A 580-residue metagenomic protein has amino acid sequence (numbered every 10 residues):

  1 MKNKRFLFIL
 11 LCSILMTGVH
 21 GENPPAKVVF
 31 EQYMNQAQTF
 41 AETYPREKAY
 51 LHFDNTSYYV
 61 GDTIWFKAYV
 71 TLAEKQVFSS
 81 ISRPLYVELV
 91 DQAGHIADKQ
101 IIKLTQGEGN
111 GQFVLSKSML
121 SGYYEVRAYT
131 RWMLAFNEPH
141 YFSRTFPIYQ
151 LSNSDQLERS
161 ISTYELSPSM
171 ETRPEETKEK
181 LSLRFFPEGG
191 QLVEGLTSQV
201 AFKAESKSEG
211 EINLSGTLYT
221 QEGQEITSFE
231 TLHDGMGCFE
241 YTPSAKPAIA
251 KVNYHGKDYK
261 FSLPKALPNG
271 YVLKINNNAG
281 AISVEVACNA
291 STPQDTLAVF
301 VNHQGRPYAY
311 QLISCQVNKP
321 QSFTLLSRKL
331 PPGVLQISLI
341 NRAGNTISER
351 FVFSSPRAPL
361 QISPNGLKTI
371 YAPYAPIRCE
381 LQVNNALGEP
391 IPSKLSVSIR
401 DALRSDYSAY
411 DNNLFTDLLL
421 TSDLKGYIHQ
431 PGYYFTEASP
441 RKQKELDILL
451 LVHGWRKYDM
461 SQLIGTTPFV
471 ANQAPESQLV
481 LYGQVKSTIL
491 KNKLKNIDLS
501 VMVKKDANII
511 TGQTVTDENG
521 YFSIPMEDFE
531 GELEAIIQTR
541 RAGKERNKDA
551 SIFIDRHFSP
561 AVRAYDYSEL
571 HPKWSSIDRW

Functional and structural regions predicted by a protein language model:
M1-Q32: Bacterial Sec-dependent N-terminal signal peptides
A26-E47, H52, Y58-Y59, T63-K103 (+2 more regions): Contiguous segments within soluble domain cores/interaction surfaces
F40-Y44, Y59, S80, S116-S121 (+12 more regions): Surface-exposed, low-complexity/disordered segments and acidic/polar micro-motifs at processing/linker regions
L85-K99, G216-S228, V301-Y308, S398-S405 (+1 more regions): Short amphipathic beta-strand segments in non-cytosolic proteins
I101-T105, S228-D234, T511-N519: Short, acidic Ser/Thr/Gly-rich low-complexity loop/linker segments typical of extracellular and cell-surface proteins
G111-L115: Ligand-binding face of N-terminal immunoglobulin V-set domains in extracellular IgSF glycoproteins
